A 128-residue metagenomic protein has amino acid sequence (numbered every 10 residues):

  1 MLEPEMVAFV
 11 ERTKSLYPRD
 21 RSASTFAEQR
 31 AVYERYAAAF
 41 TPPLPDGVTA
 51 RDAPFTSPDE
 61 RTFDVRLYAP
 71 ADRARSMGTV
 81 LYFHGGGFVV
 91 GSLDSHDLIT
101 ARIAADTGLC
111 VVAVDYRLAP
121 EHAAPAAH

Functional and structural regions predicted by a protein language model:
M1-L67: A glycine/proline-hinged amphipathic helix-loop "lid/cap" segment that gates access to hydrophobic ligand pockets
A50-D52, V80, V111-A113: Conserved beta-strand scaffold positions in the cores of enzyme catalytic domains, especially in NTP/NDP-utilizing
V65, S76-G86: Short beta-strand element of the alpha/beta-hydrolase
Y82, G87-V90, S95, V111: Serine-hydrolase catalytic-loop signature spanning alpha/beta hydrolases and amidase-signature enzymes
S92-L93, I99, V112-H128: Catalytic nucleophile-loop/oxyanion-hole region of alpha/beta-hydrolase and closely related hydrolase-like folds
A104: Short proline/glycine- and basic residue-enriched helix-capping loop/turn segments at helix->loop/beta transitions
